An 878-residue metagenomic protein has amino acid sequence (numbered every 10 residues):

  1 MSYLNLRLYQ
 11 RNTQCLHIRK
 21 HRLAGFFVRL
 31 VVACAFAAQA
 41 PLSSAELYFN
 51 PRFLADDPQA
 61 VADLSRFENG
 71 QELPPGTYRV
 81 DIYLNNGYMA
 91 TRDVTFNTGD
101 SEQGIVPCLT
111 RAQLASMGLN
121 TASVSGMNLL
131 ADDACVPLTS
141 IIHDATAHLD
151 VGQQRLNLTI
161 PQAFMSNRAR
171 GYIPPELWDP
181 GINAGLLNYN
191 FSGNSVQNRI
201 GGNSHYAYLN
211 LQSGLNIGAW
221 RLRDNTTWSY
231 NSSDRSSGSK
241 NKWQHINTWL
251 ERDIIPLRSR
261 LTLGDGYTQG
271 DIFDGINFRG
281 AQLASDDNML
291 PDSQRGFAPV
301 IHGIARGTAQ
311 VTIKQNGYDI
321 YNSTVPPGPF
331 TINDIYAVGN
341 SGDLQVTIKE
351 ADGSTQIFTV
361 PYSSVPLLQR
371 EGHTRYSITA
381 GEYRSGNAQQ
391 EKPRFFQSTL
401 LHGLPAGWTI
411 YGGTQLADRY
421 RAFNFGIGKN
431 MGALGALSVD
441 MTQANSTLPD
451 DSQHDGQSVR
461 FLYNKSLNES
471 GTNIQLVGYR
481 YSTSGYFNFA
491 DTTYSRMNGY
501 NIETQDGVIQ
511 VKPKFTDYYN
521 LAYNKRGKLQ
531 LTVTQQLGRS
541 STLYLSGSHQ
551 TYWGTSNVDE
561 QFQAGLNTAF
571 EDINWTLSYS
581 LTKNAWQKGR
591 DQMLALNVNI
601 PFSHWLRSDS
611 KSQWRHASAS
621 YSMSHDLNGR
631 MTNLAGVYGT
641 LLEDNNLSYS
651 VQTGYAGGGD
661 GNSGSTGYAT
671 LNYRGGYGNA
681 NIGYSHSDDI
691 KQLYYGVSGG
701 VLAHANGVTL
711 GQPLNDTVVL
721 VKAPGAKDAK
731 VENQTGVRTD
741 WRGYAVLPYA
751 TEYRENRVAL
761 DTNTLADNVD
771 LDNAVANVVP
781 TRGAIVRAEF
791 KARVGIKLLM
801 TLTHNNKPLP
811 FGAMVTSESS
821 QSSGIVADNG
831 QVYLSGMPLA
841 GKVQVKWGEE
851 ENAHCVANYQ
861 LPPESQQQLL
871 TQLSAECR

Functional and structural regions predicted by a protein language model:
S2-R11, I18-R19, G25-F297, D626-L702: Post-signal-peptide, soluble extracytosolic/periplasmic N-terminal scaffold domains of envelope/secretory systems
F67-G70, Y83-L84, I173-L177, V300-T308 (+3 more regions): Structural motif
R111-S116, L344-I348, A669, R754-L765 (+1 more regions): A short, solvent-exposed beta-strand micro-motif common in secreted/extracellular proteins
G118-N120, F164, D761-V775, W847-Q860: A short, solvent-exposed loop/turn motif at the edges and junctions of modular extracellular/periplasmic domains
R155-T159, P366-Q369, A774-G795, Y859-R878: Extracellular beta-sheet/turn segments enriched in Thr/Pro/Gly and aliphatic residues
Q162, G181-R199, W220-S232, L261-D265 (+13 more regions): Transmembrane beta-strand segments that form the barrel wall of outer-membrane beta-barrel proteins
W178-P180, H205-G218, K242-I255, K392-A406 (+11 more regions): Feature captures outer-membrane beta-barrel proteins of Gram-negative bacteria and organelles
V511-T516, A522-E818, S823, A827-Y833 (+1 more regions): Exposed, low-structure sequence patches enriched in small/polar residues
